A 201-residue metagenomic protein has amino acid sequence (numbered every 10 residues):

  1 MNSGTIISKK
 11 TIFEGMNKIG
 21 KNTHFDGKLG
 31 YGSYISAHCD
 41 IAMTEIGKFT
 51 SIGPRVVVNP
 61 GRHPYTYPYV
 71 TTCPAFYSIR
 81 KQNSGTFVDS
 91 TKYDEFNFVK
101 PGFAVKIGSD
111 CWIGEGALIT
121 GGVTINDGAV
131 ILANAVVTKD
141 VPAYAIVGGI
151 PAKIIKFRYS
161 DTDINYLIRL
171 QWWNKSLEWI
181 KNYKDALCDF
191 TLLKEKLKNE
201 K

Functional and structural regions predicted by a protein language model:
N2, E14, T71-I119, I150-K201: C-terminal segments of enzyme domains that contribute to small-molecule binding surfaces
S8-V123: Flexible, glycine/small-residue-enriched loop-and-beta-strand segment within the central core of proteins
R62-H63, V141, F157-R158: Conserved catalytic-core motifs of eukaryotic protein kinase domains, centered on the activation segment
T66, A133, D163-Y166: Activation loop
I119-N126, A135-T138: Beta-rich strand-turn-strand
N126-A129, P142-Y144: Conserved catalytic segment of ABC-fold P-loop ATPases
I131, G149: Conserved G/P- and acidic residue-centered "switch" motifs that form tight phosphate/ATP-binding loops in soluble
K139, A143-A145, K153: Glycine-centered loop/turn positions within well-structured domains that cap or flank conserved ligand/cofactor-binding
